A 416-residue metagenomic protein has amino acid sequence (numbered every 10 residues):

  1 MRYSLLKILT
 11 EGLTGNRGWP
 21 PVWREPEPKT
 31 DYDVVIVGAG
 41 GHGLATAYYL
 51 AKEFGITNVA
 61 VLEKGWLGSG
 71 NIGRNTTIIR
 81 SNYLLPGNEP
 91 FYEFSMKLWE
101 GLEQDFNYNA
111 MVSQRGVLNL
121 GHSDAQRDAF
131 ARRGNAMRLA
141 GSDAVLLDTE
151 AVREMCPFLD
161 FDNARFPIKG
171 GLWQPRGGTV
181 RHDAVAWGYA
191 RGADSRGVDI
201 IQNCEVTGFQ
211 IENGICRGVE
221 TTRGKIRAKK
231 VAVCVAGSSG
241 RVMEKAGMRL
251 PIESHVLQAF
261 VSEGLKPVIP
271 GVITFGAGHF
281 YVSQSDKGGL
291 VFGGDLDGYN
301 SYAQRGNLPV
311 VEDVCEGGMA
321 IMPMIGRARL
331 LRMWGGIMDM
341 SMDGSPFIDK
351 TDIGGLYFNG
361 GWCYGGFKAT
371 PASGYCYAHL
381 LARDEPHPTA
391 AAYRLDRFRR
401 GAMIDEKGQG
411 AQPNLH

Functional and structural regions predicted by a protein language model:
M1-V34, K52-I56: Extreme N-terminal leader/targeting segments of oxidoreductases
A39-H42, K64: Glycine-rich Rossmann-fold phosphate-binding loop(s) that bind the pyrophosphate of adenine dinucleotide cofactors
Y48-K52, T77-I79, Y108-G116, I215 (+2 more regions): Active-site substrate-recognition segment that forms the wall of the catalytic cavity or substrate channel
A51-I72: Glycine-rich FAD pyrophosphate-binding loop
T76-F158, P309, G317-M319: Dinucleotide-binding Rossmann-like beta1-alpha1 core, especially the glycine-rich loop that anchors the ADP
P90-E93, L120-A129, L172-R191, I201 (+1 more regions): Short beta-strand to alpha-helix junction loop
L172-K230: Helical element adjacent to the flavin cofactor pocket in flavoenzyme catalytic cores
M319-H416: C-terminal catalytic lobe of FAD-dependent flavoproteins
